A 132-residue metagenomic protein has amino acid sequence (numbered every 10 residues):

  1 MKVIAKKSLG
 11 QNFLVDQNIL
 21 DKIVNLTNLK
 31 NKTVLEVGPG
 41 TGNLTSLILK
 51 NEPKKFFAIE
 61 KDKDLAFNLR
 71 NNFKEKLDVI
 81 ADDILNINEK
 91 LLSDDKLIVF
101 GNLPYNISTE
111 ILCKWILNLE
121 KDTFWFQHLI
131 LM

Functional and structural regions predicted by a protein language model:
M1-M132: Catalytic cores of RNA-modifying enzymes
